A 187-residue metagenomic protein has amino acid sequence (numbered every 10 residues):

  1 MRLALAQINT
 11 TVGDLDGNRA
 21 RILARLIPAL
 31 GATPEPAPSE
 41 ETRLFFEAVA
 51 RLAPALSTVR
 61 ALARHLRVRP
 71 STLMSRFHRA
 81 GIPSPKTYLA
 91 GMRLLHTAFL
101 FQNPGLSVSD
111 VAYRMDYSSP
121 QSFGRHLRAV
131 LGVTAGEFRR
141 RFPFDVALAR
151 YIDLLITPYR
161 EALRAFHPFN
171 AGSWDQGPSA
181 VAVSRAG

Functional and structural regions predicted by a protein language model:
M1-A29, A37: Hydrophobic structural segments
A20, I27-R43, A53, S57-R60 (+3 more regions): Linker/hinge segments immediately adjacent to helix-turn-helix/homeobox DNA-binding domains
L30-P34, L44-T58, F77, G81 (+4 more regions): Basic, amphipathic alpha-helical hairpins
P38-F46, A90-L94: Short, leucine-enriched amphipathic alpha-helices that occur as contiguous helical runs
L56-Y88, A112-E137: Basic/polar phosphate-binding segments, predominantly the helix-turn-helix DNA-binding elements of transcriptional
R79-S118, R141-N170: Terminal helix-turn-helix DNA-binding modules in bacterial transcription factors
Q121-L131, A135-G136, I152-G187: Helix-turn-helix/homeodomain-like alpha-helical modules used for DNA recognition and transcription-factor dimerization
